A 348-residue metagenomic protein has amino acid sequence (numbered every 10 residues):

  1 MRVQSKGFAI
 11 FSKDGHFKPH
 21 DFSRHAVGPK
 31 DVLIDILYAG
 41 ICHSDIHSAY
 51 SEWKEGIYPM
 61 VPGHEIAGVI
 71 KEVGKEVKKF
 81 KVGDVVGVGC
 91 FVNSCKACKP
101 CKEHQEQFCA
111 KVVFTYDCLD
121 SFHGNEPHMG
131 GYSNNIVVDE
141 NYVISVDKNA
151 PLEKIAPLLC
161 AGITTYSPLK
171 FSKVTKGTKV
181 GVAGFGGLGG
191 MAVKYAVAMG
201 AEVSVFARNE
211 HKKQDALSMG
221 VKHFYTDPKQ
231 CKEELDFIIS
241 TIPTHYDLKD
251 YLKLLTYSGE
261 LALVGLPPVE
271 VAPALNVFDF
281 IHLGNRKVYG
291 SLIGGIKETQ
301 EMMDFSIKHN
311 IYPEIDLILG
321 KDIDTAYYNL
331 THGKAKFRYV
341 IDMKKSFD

Functional and structural regions predicted by a protein language model:
M1-V3, I296-D348: C-terminal hydrophobic helical "lid"/dimerization subdomain of Rossmann-like NAD(P)H-dependent oxidoreductases
S23-A39, E52-K102, Q107, M129 (+1 more regions): Glycine-rich beta-strand-centered segment in the early N-terminal region that forms part of a ligand/cofactor-binding
Y38, G89, I239-I242, M343: Short, well-ordered coil/turn residues at beta-beta hairpins and beta-strand->alpha-helix junctions within
C42, C90-Y142: Cysteine-cluster motifs in flexible loop/terminal segments that predominantly coordinate metals
S44-A49: Cytochrome P450 core scaffold surrounding the K-helix E-X-X-R motif and the conserved "meander" helix-loop region
V86, N134, N141-V143, D147-P228: Mid-domain Rossmann-like dinucleotide-binding core that forms the NAD(H)/NADP(H) cofactor-binding site
S172-K176, E202-S204, E210-K287, S346-D348: Glycine-rich cofactor phosphate-binding loops and adjacent beta1-alpha1 units of small-molecule cofactor enzyme domains
